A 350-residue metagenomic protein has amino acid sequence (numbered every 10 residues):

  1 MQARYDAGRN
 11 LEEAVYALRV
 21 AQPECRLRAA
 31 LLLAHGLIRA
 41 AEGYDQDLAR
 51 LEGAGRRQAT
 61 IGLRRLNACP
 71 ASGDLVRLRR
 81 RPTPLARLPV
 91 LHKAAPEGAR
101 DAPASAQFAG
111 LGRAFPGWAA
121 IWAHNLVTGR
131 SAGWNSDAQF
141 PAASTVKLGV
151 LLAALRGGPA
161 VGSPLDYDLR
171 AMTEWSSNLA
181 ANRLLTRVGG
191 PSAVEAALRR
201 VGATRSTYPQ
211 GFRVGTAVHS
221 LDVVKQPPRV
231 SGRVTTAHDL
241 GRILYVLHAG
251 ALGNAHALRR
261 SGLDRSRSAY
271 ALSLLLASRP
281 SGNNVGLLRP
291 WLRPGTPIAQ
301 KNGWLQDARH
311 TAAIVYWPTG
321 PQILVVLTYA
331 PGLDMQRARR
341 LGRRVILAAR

Functional and structural regions predicted by a protein language model:
M1-P84: Long, low-complexity or tandemly repetitive, helically biased scaffold regions used for multimeric assembly/adhesion
R87-A119, H124-T128, L185-R350: Penicillin-recognizing serine hydrolase domain
G129, Q139-V161, M172, L324: Active-site SXXK
A132-N135, L165-D166, W175-A181, H219-P228: Flexible glycine/proline-enriched surface loops and loop-helix/loop-strand junctions
N135-Q139, H310: N-terminal post-signal-peptidase region of extra-cytosolic proteins
T145-L148, E174-N178, R233-G241: Short alpha-helical patches at coil-to-helix transitions and adjacent helical residues in well-structured domains
